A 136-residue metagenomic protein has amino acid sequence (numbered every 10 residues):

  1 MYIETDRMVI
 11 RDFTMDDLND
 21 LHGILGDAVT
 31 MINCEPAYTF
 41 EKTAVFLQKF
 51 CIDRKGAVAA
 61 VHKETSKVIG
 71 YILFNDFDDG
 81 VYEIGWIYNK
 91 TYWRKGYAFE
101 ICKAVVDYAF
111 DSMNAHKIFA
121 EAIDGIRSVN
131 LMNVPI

Functional and structural regions predicted by a protein language model:
M1-I32, V61-I136: Acyl-donor (CoA/ACP) binding surface of acyl/acetyltransferases
T14, T39-T43, R54-K55, S66-I69: Short amphipathic alpha-helical surface micro-motifs
G26-Q48: Conserved GNAT-fold acetyl-CoA-binding loop/helix
F40-A44, I52-D53, N89-T91, E121: Juxtamembrane/interface motifs at transmembrane-helix termini
Q48-V61, V68-G70: A short helix-loop-beta-strand connector motif used in the catalytic cores of GNAT acetyltransferases and, in some
